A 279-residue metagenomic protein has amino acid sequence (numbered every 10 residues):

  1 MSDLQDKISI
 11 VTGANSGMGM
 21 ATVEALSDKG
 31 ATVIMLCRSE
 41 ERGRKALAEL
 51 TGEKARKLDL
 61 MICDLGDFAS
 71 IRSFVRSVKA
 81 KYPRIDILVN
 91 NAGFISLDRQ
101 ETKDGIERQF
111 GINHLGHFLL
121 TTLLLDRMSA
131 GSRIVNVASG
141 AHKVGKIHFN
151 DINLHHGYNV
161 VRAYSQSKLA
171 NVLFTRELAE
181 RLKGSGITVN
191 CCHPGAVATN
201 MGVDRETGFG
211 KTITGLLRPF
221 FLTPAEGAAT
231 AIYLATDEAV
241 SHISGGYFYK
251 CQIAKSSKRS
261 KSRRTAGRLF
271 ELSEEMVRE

Functional and structural regions predicted by a protein language model:
M1-V203, M276-E279: Rossmann-fold NAD(P)H-dependent dehydrogenase/reductase core
R42, R205-G208, T265: Short acidic-hydrophobic sequence patches enriched in Asp/Glu that either
E53, G208-F209, F248-K250: A short glycine/small-residue-enriched secondary-structure motif
E107, N150, G210, T214 (+2 more regions): Generic detector of well-ordered alpha-helical segments enriched in charged/polar residues, highlighting helical
L154-Y158, I213, I253: Short glycine/proline-rich turn/loop motifs
S167, C191, T214-K255, K261-E271: C-terminal helical subdomain
K183, E206, T236-A239: Hydrophobic alpha-helix feature that most strongly marks membrane-spanning transmembrane helices and their immediate
A198-G215: A glycine/serine/threonine-rich, flexible loop-to-helix segment that serves as the NAD(P) cofactor-binding "lid"
